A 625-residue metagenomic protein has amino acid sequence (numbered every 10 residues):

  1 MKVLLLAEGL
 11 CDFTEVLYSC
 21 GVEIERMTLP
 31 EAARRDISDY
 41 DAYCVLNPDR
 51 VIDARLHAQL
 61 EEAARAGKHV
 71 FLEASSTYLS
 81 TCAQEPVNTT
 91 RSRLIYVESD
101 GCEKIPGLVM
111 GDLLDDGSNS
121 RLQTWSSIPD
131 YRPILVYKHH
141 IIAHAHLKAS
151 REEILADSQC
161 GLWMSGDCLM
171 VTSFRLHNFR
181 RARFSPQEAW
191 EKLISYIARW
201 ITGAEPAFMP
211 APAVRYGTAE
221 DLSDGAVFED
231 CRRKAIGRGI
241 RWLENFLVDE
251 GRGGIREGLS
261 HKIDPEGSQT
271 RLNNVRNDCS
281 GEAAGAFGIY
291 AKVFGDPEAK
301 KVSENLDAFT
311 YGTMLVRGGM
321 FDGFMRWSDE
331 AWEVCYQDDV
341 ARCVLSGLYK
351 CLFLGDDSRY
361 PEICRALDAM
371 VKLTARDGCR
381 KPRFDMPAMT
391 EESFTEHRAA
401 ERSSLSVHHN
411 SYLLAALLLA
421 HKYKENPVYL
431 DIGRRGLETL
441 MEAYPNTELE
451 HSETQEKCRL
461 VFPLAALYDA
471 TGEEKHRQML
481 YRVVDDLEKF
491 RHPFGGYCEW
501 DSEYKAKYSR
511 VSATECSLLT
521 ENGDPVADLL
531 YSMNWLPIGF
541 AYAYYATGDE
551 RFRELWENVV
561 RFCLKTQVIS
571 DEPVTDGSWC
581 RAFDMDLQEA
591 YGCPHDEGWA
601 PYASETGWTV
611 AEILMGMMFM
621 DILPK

Functional and structural regions predicted by a protein language model:
K2-C82: Helical hinge/lid and interdomain linker segments adjacent to catalytic or ligand-binding clefts that mediate domain
R50-T124: A glycine-rich, often tryptophan-bearing local segment used as a flexible ligand/cofactor-contacting loop or short
V97-D167: Catalytic beta-strand/loop cores that center a nucleophilic Ser/Cys/Thr and support acyl-enzyme chemistry
H146-G237: Extracellular ligand-binding/catalytic regions of CAZymes and related secreted enzymes and adhesion modules
R199-C279, P297-E330, C364-E391, R491-F494 (+4 more regions): Low-complexity, Ser/Thr/Pro/Gly-enriched N-terminal "stalk/linker" regions
R215-D230, G281-P297, R342-S358, S411-N426 (+5 more regions): Well-ordered alpha-helical scaffold segments within catalytic/enzyme domains
I263-S280, M325-C343, E392-N410, M441-A470 (+2 more regions): Solvent-exposed loop and edge beta-strand segments that line ligand/cofactor-binding and catalytic clefts
V316, Y497-Y504, W556-K625: CBM-like carbohydrate-recognition segments
